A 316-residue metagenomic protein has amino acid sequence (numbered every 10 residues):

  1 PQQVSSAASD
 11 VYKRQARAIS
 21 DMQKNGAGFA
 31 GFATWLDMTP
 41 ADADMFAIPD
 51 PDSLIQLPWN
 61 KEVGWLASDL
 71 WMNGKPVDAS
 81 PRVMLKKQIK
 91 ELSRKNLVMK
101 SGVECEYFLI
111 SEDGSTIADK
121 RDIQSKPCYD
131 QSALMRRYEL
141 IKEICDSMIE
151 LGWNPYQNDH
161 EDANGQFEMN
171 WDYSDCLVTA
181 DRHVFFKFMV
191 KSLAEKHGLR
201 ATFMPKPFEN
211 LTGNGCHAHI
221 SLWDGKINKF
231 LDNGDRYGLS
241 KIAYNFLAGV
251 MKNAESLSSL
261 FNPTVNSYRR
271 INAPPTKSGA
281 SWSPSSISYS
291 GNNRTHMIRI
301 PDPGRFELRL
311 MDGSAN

Functional and structural regions predicted by a protein language model:
Q2-Y12: Single conserved hydrophobic/aromatic residue that forms the stacking wall/gate of nucleotide- or nucleobase-binding
A18-K95: Glycine-rich, N-terminal phosphate-binding loop and its surrounding beta-alpha-beta segment
K24, V178, M189-A201, D232-N316: C-terminal accessory/tail domains of diverse enzymes
P51-K75, R82, K100-A133, I149-L177 (+1 more regions): Residues forming anionic-ligand binding surfaces in small-molecule and nucleic-acid pockets of primarily soluble enzymes
K95-E104, N154-D159, G198-K206, L257-N266: Flexible, glycine/charged-enriched surface loops at secondary-structure junctions
L109-I110, N164-N170, P205-A218, V265-S281: Beta-rich nucleic-acid/ligand-interaction surfaces
D122-L151, C176-K187, G225-D232, R236: Acidic, His- and aromatic-enriched active-site or binding-groove loops in soluble protein domains that engage sugars
